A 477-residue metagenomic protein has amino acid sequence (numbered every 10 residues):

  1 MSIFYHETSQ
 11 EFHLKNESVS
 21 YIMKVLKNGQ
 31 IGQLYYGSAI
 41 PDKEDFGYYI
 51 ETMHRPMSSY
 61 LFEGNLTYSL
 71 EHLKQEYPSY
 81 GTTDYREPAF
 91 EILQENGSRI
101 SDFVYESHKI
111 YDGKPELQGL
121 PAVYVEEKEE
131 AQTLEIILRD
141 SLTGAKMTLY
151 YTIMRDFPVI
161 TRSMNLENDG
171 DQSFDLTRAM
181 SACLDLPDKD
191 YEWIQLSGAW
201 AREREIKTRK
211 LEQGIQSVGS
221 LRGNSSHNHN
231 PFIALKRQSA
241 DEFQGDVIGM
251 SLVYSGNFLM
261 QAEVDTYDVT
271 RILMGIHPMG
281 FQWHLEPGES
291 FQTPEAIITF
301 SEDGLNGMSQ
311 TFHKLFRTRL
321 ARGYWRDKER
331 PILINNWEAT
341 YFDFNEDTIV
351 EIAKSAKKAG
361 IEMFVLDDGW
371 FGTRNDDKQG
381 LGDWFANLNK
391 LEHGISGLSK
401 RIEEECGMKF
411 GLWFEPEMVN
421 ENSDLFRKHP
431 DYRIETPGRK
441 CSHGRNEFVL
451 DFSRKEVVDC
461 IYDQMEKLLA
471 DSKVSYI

Functional and structural regions predicted by a protein language model:
M1-F12, V269-E286: Short acidic, Pro/Gly- and aromatic-enriched capping/linker segments at domain boundaries
Y5, S9-H13, E17, I31-E263 (+1 more regions): Polysaccharide-binding surfaces and accessory modules of carbohydrate-active proteins
S18, M164, G288, I334 (+3 more regions): Conserved, mostly hydrophobic/aromatic
Y21, R330-N336, E362, L366 (+2 more regions): Hydrophobic faces of well-ordered beta-strands that scaffold small-molecule active sites in alpha/beta enzyme cores
S98-Y105, W283-E302: Short Pro-Gly-centered flexible turn/kink motifs
P331, E338, F342, P416-S472: Active-site-adjacent "subsite" loops/lids of carbohydrate-active enzymes
T348-F371: Catalytic domains of carbohydrate-active enzymes, especially glycoside hydrolases
F371-F426: Acidic/aromatic-lined carbohydrate-recognition and catalytic surfaces of CAZymes acting on diverse glycans
